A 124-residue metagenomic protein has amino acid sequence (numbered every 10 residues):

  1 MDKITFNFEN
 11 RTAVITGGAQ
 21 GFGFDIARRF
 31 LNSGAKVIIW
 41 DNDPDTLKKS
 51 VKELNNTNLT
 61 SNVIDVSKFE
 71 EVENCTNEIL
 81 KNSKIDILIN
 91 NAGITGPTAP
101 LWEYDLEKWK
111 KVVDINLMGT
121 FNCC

Functional and structural regions predicted by a protein language model:
F6-V37: Canonical Rossmann dinucleotide-binding motif of NAD(H)/NADP(H)-dependent dehydrogenases/reductases, specifically
S33-K49: Conserved glycine-rich Rossmann-like NAD(P)H-binding loop of the short-chain dehydrogenase/reductase
P44-D45, V63-N74, L106: The beta1-alpha1 cofactor-binding region of Rossmann-like NAD(H)/NADP(H)-dependent oxidoreductases
C75, I89, C123-C124: Hydrophobic positions on the long internal alpha-helix of Rossmann-like NAD(P)-dependent oxidoreductase domains
D86-I87, K110: Conserved catalytic-site loops of classical short-chain dehydrogenases/reductases
A92-P97: Conserved NAD(P)H cofactor-binding loop of Rossmann-fold oxidoreductase domains
A99-L101, K108-K110: Substrate-binding pocket helix/loop in short-chain dehydrogenase/reductase
